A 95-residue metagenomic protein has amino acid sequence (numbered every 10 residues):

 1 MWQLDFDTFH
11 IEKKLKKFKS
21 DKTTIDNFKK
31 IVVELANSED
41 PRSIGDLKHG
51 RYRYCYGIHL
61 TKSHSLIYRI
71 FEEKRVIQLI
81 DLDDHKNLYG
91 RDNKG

Functional and structural regions predicted by a protein language model:
M1-D5, K16, L60-S65, R69-G95: Enriched for short, Lys/Arg-rich terminal
M1-I31: Arg/Lys-rich, positively charged N-terminal/basic patches that mediate binding to nucleic acids
K13, I25, R42, R51-Y54 (+3 more regions): A broad, structure-centric signal for solvent-exposed, well-ordered loop/edge residues that line or flank functional
K14, F28, L35, L47 (+1 more regions): Compositionally biased, intrinsically disordered low-complexity segments
I31-E34, H85: Conserved short hydrophobic interaction patches
V33-H59: A short, surface-exposed loop/turn module that caps and links secondary-structure elements
